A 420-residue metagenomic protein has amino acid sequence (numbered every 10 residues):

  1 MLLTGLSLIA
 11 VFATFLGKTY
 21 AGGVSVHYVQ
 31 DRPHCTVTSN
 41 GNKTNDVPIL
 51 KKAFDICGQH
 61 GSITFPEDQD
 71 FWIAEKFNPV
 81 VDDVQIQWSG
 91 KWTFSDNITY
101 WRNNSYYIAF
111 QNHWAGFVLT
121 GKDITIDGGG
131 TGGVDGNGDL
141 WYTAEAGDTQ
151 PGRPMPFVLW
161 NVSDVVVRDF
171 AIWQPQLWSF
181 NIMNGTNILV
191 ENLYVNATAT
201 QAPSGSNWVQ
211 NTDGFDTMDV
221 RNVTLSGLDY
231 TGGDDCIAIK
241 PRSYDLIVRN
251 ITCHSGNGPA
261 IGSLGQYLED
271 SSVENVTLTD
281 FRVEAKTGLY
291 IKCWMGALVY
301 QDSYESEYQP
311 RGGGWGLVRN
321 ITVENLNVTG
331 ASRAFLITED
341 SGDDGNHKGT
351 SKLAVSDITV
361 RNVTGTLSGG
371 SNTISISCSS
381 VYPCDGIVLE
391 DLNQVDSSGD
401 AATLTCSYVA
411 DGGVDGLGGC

Functional and structural regions predicted by a protein language model:
L3-L6, V11-C420: Extracellular/periplasmic carbohydrate-active domains that bind, remodel, or depolymerize complex polysaccharides
